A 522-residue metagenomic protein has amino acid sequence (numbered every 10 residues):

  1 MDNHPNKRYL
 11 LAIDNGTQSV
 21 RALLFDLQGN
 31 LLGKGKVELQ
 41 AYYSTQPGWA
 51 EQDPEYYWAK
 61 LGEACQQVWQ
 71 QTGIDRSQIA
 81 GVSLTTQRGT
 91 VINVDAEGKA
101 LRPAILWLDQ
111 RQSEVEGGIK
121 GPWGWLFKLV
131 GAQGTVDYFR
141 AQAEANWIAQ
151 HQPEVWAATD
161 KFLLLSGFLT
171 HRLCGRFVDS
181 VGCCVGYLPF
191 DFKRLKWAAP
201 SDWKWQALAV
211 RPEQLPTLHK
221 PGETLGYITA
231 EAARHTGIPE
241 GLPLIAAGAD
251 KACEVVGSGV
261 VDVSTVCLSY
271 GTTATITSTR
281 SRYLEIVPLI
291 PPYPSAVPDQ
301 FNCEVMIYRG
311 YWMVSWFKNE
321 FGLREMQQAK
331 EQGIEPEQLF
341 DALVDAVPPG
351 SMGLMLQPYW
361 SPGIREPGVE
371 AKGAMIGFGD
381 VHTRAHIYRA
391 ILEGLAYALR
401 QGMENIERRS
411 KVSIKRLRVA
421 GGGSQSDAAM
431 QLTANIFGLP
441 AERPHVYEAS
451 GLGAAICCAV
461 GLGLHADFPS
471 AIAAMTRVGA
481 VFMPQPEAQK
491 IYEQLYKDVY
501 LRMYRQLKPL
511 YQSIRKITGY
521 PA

Functional and structural regions predicted by a protein language model:
M1-V37, Y42-Y43, A80-K120, E154 (+3 more regions): Glycine/Thr-rich phosphate-binding loops that ligate phosphate moieties of nucleotide and other phosphorylated ligands
R8-D14, A22, Q78-L84, F162 (+4 more regions): Short glycine-aspartate micro-motif
N15-T17, Q28, K128-A249, V314 (+3 more regions): Gly/Ser/Thr-rich active-site cleft segment
G35-D75: N-terminal phosphate-binding loop and adjacent alpha-helix
Y56-Y57, G121-D137, G237-I238, S264-C267 (+1 more regions): A polyampholytic, Gly/Pro-enriched intrinsically disordered region
L61-I79, Q152-W156, S201-R211, R234-T236 (+1 more regions): Phosphate/pyrophosphate-binding loops at sites that engage ATP/ADP/AMP, CoA/4′-phosphopantetheine, polyphosphate
C65, A141-I148, L173, P189 (+5 more regions): Buried hydrophobic packing segments
F192-P298, E325, E331-D345, M403-I406 (+2 more regions): ATP-dependent carbohydrate kinase catalytic cores
